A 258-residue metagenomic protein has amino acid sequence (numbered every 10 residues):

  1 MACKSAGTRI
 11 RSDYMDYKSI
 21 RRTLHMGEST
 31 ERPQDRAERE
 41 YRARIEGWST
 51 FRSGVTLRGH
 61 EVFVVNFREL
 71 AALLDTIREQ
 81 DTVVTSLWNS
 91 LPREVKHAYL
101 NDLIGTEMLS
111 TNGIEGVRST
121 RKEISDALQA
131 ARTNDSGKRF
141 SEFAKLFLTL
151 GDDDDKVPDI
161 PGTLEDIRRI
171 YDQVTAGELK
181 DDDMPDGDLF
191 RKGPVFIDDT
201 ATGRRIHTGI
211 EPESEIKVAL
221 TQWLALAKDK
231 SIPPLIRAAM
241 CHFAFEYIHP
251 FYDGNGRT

Functional and structural regions predicted by a protein language model:
M1-T258: FIC/Doc superfamily catalytic core
